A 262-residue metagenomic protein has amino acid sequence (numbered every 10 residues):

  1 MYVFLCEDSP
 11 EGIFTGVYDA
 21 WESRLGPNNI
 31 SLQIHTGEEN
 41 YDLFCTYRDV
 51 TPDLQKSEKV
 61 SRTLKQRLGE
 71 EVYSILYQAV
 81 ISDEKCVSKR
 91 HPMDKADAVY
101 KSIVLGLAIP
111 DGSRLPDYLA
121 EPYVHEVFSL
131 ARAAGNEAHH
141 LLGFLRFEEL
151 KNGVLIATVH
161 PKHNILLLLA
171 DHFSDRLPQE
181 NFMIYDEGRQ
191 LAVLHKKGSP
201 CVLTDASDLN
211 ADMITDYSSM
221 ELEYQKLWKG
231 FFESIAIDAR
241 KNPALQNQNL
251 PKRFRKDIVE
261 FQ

Functional and structural regions predicted by a protein language model:
M1-K56: N-terminal ordered "arm"
M1-V3, L155, N210-M213: Glycine- and acidic
G12-S23, K101-L105, L168-D175, K226-E233: Short, hydrophobic/amphipathic alpha-helical patches that form generic packing surfaces within helical domains
Q33-H139: Charged, alpha-helical interface segments at or near domain boundaries
R48-P52, K56-K59, S199-M213: Acidic, Ser/Thr-rich peripheral helices and adjacent loops at domain boundaries
S74-A79, E187-G188, K241-N247: Short coil/turn segments at secondary-structure boundaries
R114-D205: Internal, well-folded beta-alpha domain core
N181, A192-K197, D212-Q262: Long, compositionally biased intrinsically disordered terminal regions
